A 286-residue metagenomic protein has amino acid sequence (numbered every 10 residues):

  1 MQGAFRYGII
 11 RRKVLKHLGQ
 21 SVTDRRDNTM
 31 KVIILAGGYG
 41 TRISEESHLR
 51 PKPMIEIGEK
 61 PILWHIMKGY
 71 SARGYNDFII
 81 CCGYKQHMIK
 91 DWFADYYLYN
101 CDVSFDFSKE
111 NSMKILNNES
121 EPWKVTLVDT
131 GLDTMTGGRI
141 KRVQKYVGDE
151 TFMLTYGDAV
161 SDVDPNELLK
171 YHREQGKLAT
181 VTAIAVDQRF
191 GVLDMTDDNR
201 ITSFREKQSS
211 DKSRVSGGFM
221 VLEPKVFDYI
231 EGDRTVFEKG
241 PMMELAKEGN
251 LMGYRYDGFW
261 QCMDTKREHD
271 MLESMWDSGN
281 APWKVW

Functional and structural regions predicted by a protein language model:
Y7-I9, K13, T23-R26: Short, positively charged and aromatic/hydrophobic N-terminal segments
H17, S21: Cationic, low-complexity basic patches in intrinsically disordered or flexible, solvent-exposed regions
R26-D95, L127: N-terminal glycine-rich phosphate-binding loop and ensuing alpha1 helix
M54, V192-M195, M242, G253: A structural signal for short hydrophobic beta-strand segments in well-ordered beta-sheet cores
M88-D197: Conserved beta-loop-beta/alpha segment of the NTase-like Rossmann-fold superfamily that binds/positions NTPs
T151-M153, V160, D164-R173, A185-Q188 (+1 more regions): Catalytic-core segments of class I nucleotidyltransferases/pyrophosphorylases that form NMP-activated intermediates
